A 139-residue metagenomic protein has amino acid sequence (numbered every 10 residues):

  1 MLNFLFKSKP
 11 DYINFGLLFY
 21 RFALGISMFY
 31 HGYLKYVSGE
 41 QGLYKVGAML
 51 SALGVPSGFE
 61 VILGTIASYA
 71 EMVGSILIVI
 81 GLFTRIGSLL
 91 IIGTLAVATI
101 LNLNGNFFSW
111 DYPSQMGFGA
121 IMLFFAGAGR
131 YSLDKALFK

Functional and structural regions predicted by a protein language model:
M1-Q41, S57-Y69, V73, I80-K139: Extended, low-polarity transmembrane helix blocks
Y44-F59: Perimembrane loop-to-helix junctions flanking transmembrane segments
